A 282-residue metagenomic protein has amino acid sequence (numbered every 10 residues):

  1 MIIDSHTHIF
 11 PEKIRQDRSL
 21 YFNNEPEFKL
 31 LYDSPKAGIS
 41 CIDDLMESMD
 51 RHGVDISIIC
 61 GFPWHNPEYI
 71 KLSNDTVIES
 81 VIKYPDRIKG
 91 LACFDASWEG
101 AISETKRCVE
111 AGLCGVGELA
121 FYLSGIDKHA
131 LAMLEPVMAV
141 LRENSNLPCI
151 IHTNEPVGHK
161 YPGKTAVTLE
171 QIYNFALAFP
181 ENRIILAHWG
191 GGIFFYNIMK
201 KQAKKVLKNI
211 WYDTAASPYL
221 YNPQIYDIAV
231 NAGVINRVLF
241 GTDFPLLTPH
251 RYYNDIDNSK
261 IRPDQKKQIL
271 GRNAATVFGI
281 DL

Functional and structural regions predicted by a protein language model:
M1-H8, E12-I56, K106-R107, A232-L239 (+1 more regions): Mid-to-C-terminal alpha-helical segments outside catalytic/metal-binding sites
H6, M49, S57, V77 (+7 more regions): Divalent metal-coordination and catalytic microenvironments
H8-K13, W64-P67, A96-G100, L123-G125 (+4 more regions): Active-site environment of divalent metal-dependent phosphoester hydrolases
K13, V81, F94, T153 (+4 more regions): Residues at the C-termini of beta-strands that transition into short coil/loop
I14-S19, K71, S103-E104, Y161-K164 (+4 more regions): Short aromatic-enriched loop/helix-cap "lid" or pocket-rim segments at secondary-structure transitions that line
I39-D50, K71-I78, I82, E99-E110 (+7 more regions): Amphipathic, non-transmembrane alpha-helical secondary structure
D55-I56, W64-V157, Y161: Active-site gating/metal-coordination segments in enzymes
C114-G115, A120, D127-L239: Catalytic pocket-lining loop regions of alpha/beta-barrel enzymes, especially the amidohydrolase/enolase/GH5 lineages
